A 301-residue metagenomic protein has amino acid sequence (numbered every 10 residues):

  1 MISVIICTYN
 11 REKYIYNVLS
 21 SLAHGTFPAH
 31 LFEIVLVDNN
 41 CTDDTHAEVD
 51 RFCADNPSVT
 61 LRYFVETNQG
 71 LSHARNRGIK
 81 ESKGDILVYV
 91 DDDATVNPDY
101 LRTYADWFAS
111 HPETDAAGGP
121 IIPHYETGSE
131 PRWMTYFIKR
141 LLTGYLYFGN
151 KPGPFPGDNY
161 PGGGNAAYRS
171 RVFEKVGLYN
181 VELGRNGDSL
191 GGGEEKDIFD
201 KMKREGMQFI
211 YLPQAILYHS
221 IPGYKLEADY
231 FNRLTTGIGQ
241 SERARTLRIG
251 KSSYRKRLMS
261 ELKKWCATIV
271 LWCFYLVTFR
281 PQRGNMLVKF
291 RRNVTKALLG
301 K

Functional and structural regions predicted by a protein language model:
R11-G25: Short, well-formed alpha-helical segments that are part of the catalytic scaffolds of diverse glycosyltransferases
S21, D38-A47, A94: A conserved acidic beta->alpha catalytic loop
E66-S82, T103: Glycine-rich, basic loop-to-helix element that forms the pyrophosphate-binding segment of sugar-nucleotide handling
L87: Short aromatic/hydrophobic "clamp" motif used to bind/position activated sugar donors
D99-W133: Conserved donor NDP-sugar-binding/catalytic core segment of glycosyltransferases
F137-N159: Short, flexible, basic/aromatic active-site loop/helix in glycosyltransferases
G163-Y168, V172-V176, L183-A215: A short, conserved alpha-helix in the catalytic core of glycosyltransferases
R233-S241, L247-K301: Non-catalytic, C-terminal membrane-associated alpha-helical segments of glycosyltransferases
